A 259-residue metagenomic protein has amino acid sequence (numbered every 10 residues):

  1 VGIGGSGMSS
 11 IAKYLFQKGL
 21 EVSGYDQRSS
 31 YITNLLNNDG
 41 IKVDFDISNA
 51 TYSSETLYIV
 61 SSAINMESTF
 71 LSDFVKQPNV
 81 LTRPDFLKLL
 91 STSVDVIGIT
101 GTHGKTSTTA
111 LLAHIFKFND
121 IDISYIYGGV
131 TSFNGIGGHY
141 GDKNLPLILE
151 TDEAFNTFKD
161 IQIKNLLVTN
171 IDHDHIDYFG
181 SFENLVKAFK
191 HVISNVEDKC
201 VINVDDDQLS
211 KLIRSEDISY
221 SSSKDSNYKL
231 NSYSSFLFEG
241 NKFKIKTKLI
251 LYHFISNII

Functional and structural regions predicted by a protein language model:
V1, L36, S61, F179-V186 (+2 more regions): Adenine nucleotide phosphate-binding catalytic loops in nucleotide-utilizing enzymes
V1-A12, E21-Q27: Active-site beta-alpha connecting loops in nucleotide-dependent enzymes
G7, I11-K18, P146, K159 (+1 more regions): Nucleotide phosphate-binding/pyrophosphate-handling subdomain across enzymes that bind or process nucleotide phosphates
M8, S29-S30, E67, T109 (+1 more regions): Generic non-transmembrane alpha-helix signal with a bias for helix starts/N-cap capping motifs
Y14-L20, N37, A50-S53, S62 (+1 more regions): Phosphate-binding loop of NTP-binding sites
Y25-D26, D44-S48, L81-D85, I126-G128 (+3 more regions): Beta-strand->loop->alpha-helix junctions that form or flank phosphate-binding loops in nucleotide-handling enzymes
S30, L35-K42: Short, conserved SAM-binding/catalytic segment of Class I S-adenosyl-L-methionine-dependent methyltransferases
